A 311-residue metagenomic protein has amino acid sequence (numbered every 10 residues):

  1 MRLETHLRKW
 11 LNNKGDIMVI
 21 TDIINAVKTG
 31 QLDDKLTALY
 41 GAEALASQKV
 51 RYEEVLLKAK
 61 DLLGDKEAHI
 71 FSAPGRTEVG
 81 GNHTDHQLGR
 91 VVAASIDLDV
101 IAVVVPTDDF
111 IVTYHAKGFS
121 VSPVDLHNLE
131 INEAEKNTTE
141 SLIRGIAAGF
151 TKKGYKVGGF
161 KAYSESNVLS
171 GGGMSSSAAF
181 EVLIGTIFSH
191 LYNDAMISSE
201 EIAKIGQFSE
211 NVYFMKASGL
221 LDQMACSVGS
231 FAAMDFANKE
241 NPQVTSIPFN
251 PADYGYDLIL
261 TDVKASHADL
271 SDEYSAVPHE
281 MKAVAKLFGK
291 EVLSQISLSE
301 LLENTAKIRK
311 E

Functional and structural regions predicted by a protein language model:
W10-R76, I101, V105-K136, A233-E311: C-terminal nucleotide
K66-E67, H86-R90, N128-K136, S166-M174 (+1 more regions): A short glycine/serine-rich beta->alpha loop
A73-L88, N167-L183: Glycine/serine-rich anion-binding loops at beta->alpha junctions that coordinate negatively charged ligand groups
L88-D108, V228: Structural signature of FAD isoalloxazine-binding scaffolds in flavoprotein oxidoreductases
T113-H115, G159-S166, M196-F208: Beta-strand segments within the central parallel beta-sheet cores of soluble alpha/beta enzyme folds
A134-V168, L298: Helix-rich "cap/lid" substructures immediately adjacent to catalytic or cofactor-binding pockets
G172-L258: Fold-level recognition of mixed alpha/beta catalytic cores in primary-metabolism enzymes, strongest
